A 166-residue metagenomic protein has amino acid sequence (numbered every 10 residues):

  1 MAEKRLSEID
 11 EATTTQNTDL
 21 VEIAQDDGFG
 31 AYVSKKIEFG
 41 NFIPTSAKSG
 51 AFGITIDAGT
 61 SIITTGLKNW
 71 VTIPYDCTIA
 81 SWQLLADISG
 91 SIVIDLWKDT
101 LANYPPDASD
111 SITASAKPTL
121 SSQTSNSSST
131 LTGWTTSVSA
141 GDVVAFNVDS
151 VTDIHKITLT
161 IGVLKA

Functional and structural regions predicted by a protein language model:
M1-S7, S34-I63, L85-D87, V93 (+4 more regions): Glycine-rich, low-complexity segments
A2-K36: C-terminal trimerization/auto-chaperone modules of long, extracellular attachment fibers and adhesins
T18, G141-V144: Loop/turn positions that initiate beta-strands
T60-I73: Short beta-strands within extracellular/lumenal beta-sheet-rich domains
I73-S81: Extended extracellular/luminal ectodomain segments enriched in beta-structured repeat modules
T124-G141: Beta-sandwich interaction modules
F146-D153: Short beta-strand-plus-loop segments that form exposed binding edges in beta-rich domains
